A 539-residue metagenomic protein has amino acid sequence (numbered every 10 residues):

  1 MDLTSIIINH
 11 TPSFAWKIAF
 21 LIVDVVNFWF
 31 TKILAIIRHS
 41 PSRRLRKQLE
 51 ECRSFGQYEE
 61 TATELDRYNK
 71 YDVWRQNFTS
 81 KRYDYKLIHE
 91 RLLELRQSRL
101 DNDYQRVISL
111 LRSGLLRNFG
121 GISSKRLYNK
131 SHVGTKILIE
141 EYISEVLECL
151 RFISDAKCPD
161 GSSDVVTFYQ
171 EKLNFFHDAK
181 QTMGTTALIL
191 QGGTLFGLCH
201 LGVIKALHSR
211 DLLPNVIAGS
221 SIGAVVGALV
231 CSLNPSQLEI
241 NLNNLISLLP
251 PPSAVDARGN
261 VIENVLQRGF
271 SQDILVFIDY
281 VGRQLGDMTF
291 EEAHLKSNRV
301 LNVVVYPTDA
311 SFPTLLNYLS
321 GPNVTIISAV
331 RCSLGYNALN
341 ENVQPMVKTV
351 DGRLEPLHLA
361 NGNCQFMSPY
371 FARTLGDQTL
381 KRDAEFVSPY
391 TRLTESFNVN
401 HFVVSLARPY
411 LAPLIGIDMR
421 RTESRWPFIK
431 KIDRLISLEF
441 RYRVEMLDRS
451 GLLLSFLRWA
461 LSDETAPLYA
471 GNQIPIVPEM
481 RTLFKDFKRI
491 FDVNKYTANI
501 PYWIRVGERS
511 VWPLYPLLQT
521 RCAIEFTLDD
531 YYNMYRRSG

Functional and structural regions predicted by a protein language model:
M1-I217, S232-G539: Patatin-like phospholipase
S221-N234: Short glycine-enriched nucleophile-adjacent loop and the immediately C-terminal alpha-helix near the catalytic center
